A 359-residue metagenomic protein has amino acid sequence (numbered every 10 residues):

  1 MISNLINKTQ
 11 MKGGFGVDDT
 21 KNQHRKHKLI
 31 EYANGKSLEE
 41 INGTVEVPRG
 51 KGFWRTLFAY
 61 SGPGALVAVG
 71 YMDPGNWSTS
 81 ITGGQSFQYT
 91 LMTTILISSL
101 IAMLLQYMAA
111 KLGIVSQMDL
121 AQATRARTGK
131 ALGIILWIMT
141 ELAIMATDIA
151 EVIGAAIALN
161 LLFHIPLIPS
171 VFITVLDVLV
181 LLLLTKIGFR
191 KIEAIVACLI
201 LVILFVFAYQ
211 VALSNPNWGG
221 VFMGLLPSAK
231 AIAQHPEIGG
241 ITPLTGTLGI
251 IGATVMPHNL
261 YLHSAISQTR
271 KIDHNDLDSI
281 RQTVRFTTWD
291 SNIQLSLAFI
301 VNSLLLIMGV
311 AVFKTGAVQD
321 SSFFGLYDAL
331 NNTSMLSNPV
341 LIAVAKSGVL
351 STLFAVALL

Functional and structural regions predicted by a protein language model:
K12-P74, K130-A131, Q282-F286, I293: Membrane-interface "cap" regions at the ends of multi-pass membrane proteins
E40-V45, T79-G84, Y107-L132, I157 (+2 more regions): Flexible loop linkers connecting adjacent transmembrane helices in multi-pass alpha-helical membrane transporters
V67, T94-R127, L136-L142: Juxtamembrane transmembrane-helix boundary signature
P74-W77, T140-A158, F299-L306, V310 (+1 more regions): Membrane-helix boundary/coupling elements in multi-pass transport proteins
T93-I101, L105, V255-N259, V284-V312: Selective recognition of specific alpha-helical transmembrane segments in multi-pass small-molecule
M103-V115, S267-D278, S296-G325: Extracellular/periplasmic helix-exit of transmembrane alpha-helices
W137-I138, L162-T185, L201-V206: Transmembrane alpha-helical segments of multi-pass small-molecule transport proteins
V178, L182, I200-P236, L244-T247 (+1 more regions): Hydrophobic alpha-helical segments and their helix-loop junctions in multi-pass secondary transporters
